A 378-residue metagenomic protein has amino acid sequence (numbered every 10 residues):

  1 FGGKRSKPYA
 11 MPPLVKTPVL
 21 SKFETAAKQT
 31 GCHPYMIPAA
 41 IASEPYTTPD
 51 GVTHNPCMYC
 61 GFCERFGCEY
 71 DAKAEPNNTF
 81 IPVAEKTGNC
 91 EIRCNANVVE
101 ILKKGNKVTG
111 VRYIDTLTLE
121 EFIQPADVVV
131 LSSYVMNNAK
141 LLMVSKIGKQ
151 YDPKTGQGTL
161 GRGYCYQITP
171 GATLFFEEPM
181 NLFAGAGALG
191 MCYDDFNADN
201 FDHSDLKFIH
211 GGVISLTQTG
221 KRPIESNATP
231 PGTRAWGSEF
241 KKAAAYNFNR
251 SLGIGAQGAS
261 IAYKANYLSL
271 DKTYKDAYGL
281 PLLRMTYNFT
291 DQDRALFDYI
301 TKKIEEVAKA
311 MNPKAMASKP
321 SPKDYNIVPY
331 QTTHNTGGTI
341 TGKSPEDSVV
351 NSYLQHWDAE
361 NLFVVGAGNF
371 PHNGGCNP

Functional and structural regions predicted by a protein language model:
F1-N97, V328-Q331: Conserved redox-cofactor binding core of oxidoreductases
I37, Y59-C63, V99-K104, N249-S260 (+2 more regions): A glycine-rich dinucleotide-binding beta-alpha-beta segment and adjacent secondary-structure elements that constitute
Y46, K140-L142, G374: Short glycine-/acidic-enriched loop or helix-start segments at secondary-structure transitions that form or flank
P49-H54, K103-T109, T332-N335: A short, glycine/Asx- and small/polar-enriched loop/turn that sits immediately N-terminal to a beta-strand
P82-K86, T116-I123, T341, D347-W357: A short acidic-Thr-Gly-centered motif at the start of a beta-strand
K86-T87, A96, E100-K104, V111-G187 (+1 more regions): Glycine-rich loop(s) and the adjacent beta-strand/alpha-helix scaffold that form part
Q157-R284, N288-R294, T332-G337, D347 (+2 more regions): FAD cofactor-binding and catalytic pocket of flavoenzymes
H372-P378: A conserved FAD-binding loop/helix module that cradles the flavin
